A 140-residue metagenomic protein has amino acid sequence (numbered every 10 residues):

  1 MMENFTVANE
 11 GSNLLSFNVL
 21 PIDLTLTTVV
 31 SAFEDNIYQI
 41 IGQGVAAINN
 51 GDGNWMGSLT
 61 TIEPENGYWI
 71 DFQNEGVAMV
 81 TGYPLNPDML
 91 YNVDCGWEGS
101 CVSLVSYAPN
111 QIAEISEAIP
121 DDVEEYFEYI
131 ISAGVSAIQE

Functional and structural regions predicted by a protein language model:
M1-E140: N-terminal exported-region signature
